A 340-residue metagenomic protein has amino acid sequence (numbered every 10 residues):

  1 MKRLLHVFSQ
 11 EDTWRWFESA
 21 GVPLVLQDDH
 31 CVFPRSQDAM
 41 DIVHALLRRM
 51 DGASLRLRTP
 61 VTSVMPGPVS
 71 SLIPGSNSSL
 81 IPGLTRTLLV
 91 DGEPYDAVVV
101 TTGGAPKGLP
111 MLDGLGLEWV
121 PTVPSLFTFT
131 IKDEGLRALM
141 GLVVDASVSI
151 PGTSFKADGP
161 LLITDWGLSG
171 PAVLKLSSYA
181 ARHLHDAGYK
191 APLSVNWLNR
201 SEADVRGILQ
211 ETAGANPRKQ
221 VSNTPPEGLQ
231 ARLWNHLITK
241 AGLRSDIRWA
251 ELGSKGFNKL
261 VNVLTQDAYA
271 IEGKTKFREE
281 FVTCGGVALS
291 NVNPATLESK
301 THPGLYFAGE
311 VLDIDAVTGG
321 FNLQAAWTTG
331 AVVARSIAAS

Functional and structural regions predicted by a protein language model:
M1-D29, R35-S54: N-terminal Rossmann-like dinucleotide/flavin-binding domain of flavoprotein oxidoreductases that bind FAD/FMN
H6, D12-H30, A97, T101 (+3 more regions): Residue-level recognition of phosphate/Mg2+-coordinating polar/acidic sites in nucleotide-handling active sites
A39-A231: Predominantly flavin-linked oxidoreductase catalytic cores and closely associated redox partners
R56, P94, Y306-F307, D313: Conserved beta-strand segments that form the floor/walls of ligand-binding pockets within enzyme and binding domains
A97, T101-L115, D313-S340: A conserved FAD-binding loop/helix module that cradles the flavin
T122, V311-I314: Generic detector of well-ordered alpha-helical packing
